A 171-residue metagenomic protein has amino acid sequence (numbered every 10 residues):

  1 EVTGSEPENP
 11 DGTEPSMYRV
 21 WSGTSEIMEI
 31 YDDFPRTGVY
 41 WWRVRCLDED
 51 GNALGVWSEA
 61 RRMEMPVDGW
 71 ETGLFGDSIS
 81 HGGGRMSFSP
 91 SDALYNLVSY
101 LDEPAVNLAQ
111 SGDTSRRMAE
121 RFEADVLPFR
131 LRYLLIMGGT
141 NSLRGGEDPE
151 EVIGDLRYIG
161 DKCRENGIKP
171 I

Functional and structural regions predicted by a protein language model:
E1-R36, E49: Recognizes extended acidic, P/S/T-rich segments that occur within or adjacent to Ig-like beta-sandwich modules
L47-A53: Short, solvent-exposed loop/turn segments at the edges of extracellular beta-sandwich modules
V56-S111, R121-R130: Serine-esterase "nucleophile elbow" of acetyl-processing enzymes
S91-Y100, D113, R117-I171: Alpha-helical cap/lid subdomain in secreted, periplasmic, or secretory-pathway luminal O-acyl-processing enzymes
